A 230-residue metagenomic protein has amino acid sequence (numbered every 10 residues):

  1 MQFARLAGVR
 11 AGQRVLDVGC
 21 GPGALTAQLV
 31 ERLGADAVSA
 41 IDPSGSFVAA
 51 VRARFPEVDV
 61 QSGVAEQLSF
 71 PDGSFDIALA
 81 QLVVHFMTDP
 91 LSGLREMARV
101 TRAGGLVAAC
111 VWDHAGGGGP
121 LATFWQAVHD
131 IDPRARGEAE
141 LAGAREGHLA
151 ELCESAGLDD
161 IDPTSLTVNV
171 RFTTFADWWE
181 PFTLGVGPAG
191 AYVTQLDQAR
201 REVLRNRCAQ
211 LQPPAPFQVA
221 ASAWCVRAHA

Functional and structural regions predicted by a protein language model:
M1-Q13, Q28: Conserved alpha-helix/loop element of class I SAM-dependent methyltransferases that forms part of the SAM/SAH-binding
R14-L68, L91-S92: Class I SAM-dependent methyltransferase SAM/SAH-binding core
P22-A24, L141-A230: Conserved Class I S-adenosyl-L-methionine
E66-I77: A short acidic, Gly/Pro-enriched loop at the edge of an enzyme's catalytic core that lines a small-molecule cofactor
D76-P90, D113: A short SAM/SAH-binding and catalytic strip from SAM-dependent methyltransferases
L91-S92, A98, R102-T173, A189-G190 (+1 more regions): Conserved catalytic/acceptor-binding region of the Class I
